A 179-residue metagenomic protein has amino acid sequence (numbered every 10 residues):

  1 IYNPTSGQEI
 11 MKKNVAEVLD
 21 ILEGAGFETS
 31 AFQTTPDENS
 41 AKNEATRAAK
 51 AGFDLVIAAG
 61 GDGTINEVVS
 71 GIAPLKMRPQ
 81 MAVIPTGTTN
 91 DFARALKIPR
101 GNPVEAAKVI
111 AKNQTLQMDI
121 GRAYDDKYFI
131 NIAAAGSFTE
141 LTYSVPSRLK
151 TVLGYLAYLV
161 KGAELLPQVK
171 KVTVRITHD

Functional and structural regions predicted by a protein language model:
I1-V56, N66: ATP/NTP phosphate-donor binding region
P4, A59-G61, I84-T86: Glycine-rich beta-strand-to-loop/alpha-helix junction loops that act as flexible
G24-A25, F32, P74-D179: Catalytic core of DAGKc-family lipid kinases
T35, G61, A106: Residue-level "edge-of-site" marker
V56-I57, A73: Nuclease catalytic cores that cleave nucleic-acid phosphodiester bonds, predominantly acidic two-metal-ion
T64-M77: Short Gly/Thr/Asp-enriched flexible loops that form oxyanion-binding sites at enzyme active sites
